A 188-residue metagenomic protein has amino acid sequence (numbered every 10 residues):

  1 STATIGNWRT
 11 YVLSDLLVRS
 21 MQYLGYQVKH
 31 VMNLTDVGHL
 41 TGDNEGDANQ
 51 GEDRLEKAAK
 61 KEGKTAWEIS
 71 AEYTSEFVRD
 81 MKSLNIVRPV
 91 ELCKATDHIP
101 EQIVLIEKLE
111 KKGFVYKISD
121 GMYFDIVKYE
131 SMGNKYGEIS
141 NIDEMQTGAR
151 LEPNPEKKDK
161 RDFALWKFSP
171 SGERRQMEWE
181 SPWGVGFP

Functional and structural regions predicted by a protein language model:
S1-P188: NTP-dependent nucleotidyl-transfer catalytic core
